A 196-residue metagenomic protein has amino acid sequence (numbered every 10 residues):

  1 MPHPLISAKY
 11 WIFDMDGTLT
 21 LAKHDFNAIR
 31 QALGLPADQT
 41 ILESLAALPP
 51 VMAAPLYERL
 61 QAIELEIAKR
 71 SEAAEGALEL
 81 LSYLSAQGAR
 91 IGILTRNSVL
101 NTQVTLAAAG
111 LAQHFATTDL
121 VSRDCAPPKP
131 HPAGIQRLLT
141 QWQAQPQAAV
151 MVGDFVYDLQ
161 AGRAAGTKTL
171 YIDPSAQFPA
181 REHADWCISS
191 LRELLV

Functional and structural regions predicted by a protein language model:
M1-K9, V99, Q103-V196: Asp-based, Mg2+/Mn2+-dependent phosphohydrolase catalytic module
M1-M52: Active-site neighborhood of HAD-like aspartate-dependent phosphohydrolases
L21, I93-T95, Y171: Hydrophobic residues in well-ordered beta-strands that form the structural core
I29-L33, Q61-E64, T102-T105: Hydrophobic alpha-helical core bundles mediating ligand binding, dimerization, or RNAP-core interactions
A47-S82, Q87-A89: Metal-dependent phosphoesterase signature
E72-G76, N97, D154: Short beta->alpha linker loops
A77-A109: Substrate-recognition element of Asp-dependent hydrolases with the DxDx(T/V) motif
